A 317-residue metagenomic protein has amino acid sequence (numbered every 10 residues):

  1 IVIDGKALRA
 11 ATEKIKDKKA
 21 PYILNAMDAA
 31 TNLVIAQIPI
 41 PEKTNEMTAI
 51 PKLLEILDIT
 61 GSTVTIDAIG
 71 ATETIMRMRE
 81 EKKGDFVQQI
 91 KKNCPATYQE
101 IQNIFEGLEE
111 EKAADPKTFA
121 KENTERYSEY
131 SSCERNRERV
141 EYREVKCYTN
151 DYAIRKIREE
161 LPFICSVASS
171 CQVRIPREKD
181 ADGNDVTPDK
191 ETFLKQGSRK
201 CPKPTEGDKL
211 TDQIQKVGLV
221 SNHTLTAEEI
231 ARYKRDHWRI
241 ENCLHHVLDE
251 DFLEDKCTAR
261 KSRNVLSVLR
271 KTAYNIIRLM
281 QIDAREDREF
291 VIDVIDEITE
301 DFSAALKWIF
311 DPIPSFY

Functional and structural regions predicted by a protein language model:
I1-T74, K82, D287: Conserved, well-structured functional cores that handle cations and Mg-NTP chemistry
P51, A231, L266-R270: Predominant activation on well-ordered alpha-helical scaffold segments within soluble catalytic domains
T74-I75, A96: Phosphate- and divalent-cation-binding pockets in alpha/beta enzyme and binding domains that engage nucleotide-derived
M76-G84, E106: Short, surface-exposed basic-aromatic patches at helix termini and helix-loop junctions that form
D85-I90: Short hydrophobic alpha-helical runs that function as membrane-insertion/retention elements
K91-K92, A96-I230, R235: An anionic, glycine-rich sequence signature occurring as long contiguous blocks
V220, T224-T258: Short amphipathic alpha-helical "interface-anchor" segments enriched in bulky aromatics
V247-Y317: A short, flexible helix-boundary coil/loop motif
